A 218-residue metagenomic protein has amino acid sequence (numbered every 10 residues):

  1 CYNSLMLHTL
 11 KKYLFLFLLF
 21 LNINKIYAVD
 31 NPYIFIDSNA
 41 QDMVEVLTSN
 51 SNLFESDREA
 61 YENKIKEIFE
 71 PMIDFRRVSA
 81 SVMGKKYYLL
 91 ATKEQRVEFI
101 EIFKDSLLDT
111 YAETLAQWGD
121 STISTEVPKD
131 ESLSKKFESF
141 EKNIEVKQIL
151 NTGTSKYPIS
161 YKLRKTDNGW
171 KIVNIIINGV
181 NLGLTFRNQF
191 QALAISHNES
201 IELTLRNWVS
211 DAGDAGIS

Functional and structural regions predicted by a protein language model:
L10-N22: Sec-dependent N-terminal signal peptides
I23-A28: Sec/Tat signal peptide C-region and signal peptidase I cleavage site
D30-T114: Early exported N-terminus immediately downstream of N-terminal targeting peptides
F103, V127-K129, Q148-T152, L163-K165 (+1 more regions): A mature extracytoplasmic/lumenal domain signature
D109-P158, N207, D211-S218: Surface-exposed, charged secondary-structure patches
K156-L184: Short beta-strand edge/turn micro-motifs at domain boundaries
N174-S218: Low-complexity, intrinsically disordered terminal/linker segments enriched in charged and Gly/Pro repeats
